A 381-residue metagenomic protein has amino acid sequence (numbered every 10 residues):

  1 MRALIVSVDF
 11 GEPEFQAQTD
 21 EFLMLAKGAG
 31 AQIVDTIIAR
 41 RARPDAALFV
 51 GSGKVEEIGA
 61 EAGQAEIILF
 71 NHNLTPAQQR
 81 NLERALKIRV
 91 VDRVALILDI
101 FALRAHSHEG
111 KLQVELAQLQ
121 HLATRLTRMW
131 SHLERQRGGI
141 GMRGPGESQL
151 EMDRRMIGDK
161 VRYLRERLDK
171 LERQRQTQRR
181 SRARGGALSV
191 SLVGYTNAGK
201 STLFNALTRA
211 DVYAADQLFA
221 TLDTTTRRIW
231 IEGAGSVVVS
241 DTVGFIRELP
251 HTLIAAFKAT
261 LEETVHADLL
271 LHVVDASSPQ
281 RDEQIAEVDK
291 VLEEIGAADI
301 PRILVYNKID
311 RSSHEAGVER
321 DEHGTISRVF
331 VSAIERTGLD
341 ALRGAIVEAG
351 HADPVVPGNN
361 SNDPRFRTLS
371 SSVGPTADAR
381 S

Functional and structural regions predicted by a protein language model:
M1-D99: N-terminal accessory targeting/assembly segments
M1-V8, L23, Q120, T124-A198 (+4 more regions): C-terminal-of-GTPase-core extension/linker across diverse P-loop GTPases
D9-P13, R41-R43, N73-P76, A95-L98 (+4 more regions): Conserved nucleotide-binding/hydrolysis micro-motifs of P-loop NTPases
F10-E14, P44-A47, R104-E109, Q149 (+4 more regions): Flexible beta-alpha connector loops of hexameric P-loop NTPases
Q18-K27, Q32, G59-A62, N73-I88 (+2 more regions): Conserved C-terminal guanine-recognition region of P-loop GTPase G domains, centered on the G4
Q32-P44, V55, Q217-E248, L269: Switch I (G2) and immediately adjacent beta-strands of P-loop GTPase domains
A95-V114: Short alpha-helix plus adjacent loop in nuclease-associated cores
R175, R182-L188, A206-V237, L249-A256 (+2 more regions): Switch I (effector-binding) loop of TRAFAC-class P-loop GTPase G-domains
